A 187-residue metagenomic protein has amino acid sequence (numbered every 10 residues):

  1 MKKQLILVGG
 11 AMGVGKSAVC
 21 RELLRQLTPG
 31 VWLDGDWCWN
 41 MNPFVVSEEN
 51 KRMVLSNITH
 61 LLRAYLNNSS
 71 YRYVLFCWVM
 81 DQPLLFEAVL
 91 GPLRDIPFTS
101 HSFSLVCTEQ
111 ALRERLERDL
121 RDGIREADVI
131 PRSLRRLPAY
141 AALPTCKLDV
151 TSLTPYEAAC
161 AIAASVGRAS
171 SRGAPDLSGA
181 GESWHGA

Functional and structural regions predicted by a protein language model:
K2-L5, S70: Pre-Walker A (Motif I) flank of P-loop NTPase domains
V8: Hydrophobic anchor at the beta1->P-loop junction of P-loop NTPases
A11: P-loop (Walker A) phosphate-binding loop of NTP-binding proteins
V14: ATP-binding Walker
S17-R63: Conserved substrate/cofactor phosphate-moiety recognition/catalytic segment in nucleotide-dependent phosphotransferases
M53-P97: Glycine-rich phosphate-binding loop used to anchor ATP phosphates in small-molecule kinases, encompassing both
I96-L116: Conserved phosphate-donor/acceptor-positioning beta-strand/loop module used by diverse small-molecule
R118-A161, A169-A187: Small-molecule kinase domains that catalyze NTP-dependent phosphoryl transfer to phosphate-bearing small molecules
